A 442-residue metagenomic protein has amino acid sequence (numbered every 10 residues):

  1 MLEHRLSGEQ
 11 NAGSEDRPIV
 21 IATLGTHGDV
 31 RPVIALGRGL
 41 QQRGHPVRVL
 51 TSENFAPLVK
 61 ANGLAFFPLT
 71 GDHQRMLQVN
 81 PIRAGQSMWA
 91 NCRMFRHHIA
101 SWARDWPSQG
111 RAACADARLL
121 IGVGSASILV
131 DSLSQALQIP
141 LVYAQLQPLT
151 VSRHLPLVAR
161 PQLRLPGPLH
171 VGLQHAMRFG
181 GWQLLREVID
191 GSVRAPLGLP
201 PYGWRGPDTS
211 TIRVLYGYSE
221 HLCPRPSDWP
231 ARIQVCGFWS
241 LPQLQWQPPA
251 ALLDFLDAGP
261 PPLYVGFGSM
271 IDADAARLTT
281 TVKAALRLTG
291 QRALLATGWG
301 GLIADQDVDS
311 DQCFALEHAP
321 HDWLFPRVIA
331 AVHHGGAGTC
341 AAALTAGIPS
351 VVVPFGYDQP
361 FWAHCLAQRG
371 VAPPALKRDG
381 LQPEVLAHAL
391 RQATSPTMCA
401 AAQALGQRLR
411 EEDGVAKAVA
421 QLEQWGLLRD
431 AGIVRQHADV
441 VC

Functional and structural regions predicted by a protein language model:
L2-A65: N-terminal subdomain of nucleotide-sugar transferases
L2-R5, D116, D379, P383-C442: C-terminal amphipathic helix plus adjacent low-complexity, charged tail appended to glycosyltransferase catalytic
E15, Y218, L222-A330, Q436: Donor-nucleotide binding loops and adjacent catalytic segments primarily of GT-B fold Leloir glycosyltransferases
D29, G37, L120-G122, L316-H364: A donor-sugar binding/catalytic signature common to diverse glycosyltransferases and related nucleotide-sugar
R48-M94, P166-V171: Conserved nucleotide-sugar phosphate-binding/catalytic loop shared by glycosyltransferases and other
A103-V171, H221-L222: Conserved nucleotide-sugar donor-interacting segment of glycosyltransferase catalytic cores, predominantly GT-B
R186-F238: Long, low-complexity segments enriched in small/aliphatic residues
Y357-A389, A400: Change "using UDP/GDP/dTDP sugars" to "using nucleotide sugars
